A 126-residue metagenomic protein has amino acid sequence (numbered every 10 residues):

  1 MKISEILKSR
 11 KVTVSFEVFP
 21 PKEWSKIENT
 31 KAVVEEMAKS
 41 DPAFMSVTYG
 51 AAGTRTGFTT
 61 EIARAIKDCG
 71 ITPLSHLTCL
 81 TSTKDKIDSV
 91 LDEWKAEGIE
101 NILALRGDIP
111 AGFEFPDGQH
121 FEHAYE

Functional and structural regions predicted by a protein language model:
M1-F16, E23: N-terminal amphipathic alpha-helix/helix-capping segment at the start of soluble metabolic enzymes
V14-P20, A43-V47, P73-L77, I102-A104: Hydrophobic faces of well-ordered beta-strands that scaffold small-molecule active sites in alpha/beta enzyme cores
P21-S25, A51-T56, L80-T83, P110: Short, small-residue-enriched loops and turns at beta-alpha junctions that line or gate enzyme active sites
E23-M37, T59, K84-L91: Short, acidic/polar
A32-T48: Catalytic domains of carbohydrate-active enzymes, especially glycoside hydrolases
R55-H76, F121-E126: Alpha-helix-loop-beta-strand connector modules within alpha/beta enzyme cores
C79-A96, Y125: Glycine-rich anion/phosphate-binding loops
N101-E126: Conserved anion-binding
